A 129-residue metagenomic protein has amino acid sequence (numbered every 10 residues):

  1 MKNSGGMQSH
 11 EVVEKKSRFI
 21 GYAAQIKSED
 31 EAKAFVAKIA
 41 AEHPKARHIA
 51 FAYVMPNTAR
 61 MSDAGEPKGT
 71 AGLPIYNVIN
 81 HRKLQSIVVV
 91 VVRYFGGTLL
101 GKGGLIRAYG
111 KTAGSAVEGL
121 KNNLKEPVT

Functional and structural regions predicted by a protein language model:
M1-T70: C-terminal regulatory domains involved in ligand/effector binding and gene-expression control
K16, A23, D30, I79 (+2 more regions): Solvent-exposed, flexible loop/coil residues
A37-A41, N77-L84, G110-N122: Short, intrinsically disordered, mixed-charge
Y53-V54, Q85-F95: Glycine- and acidic-rich phosphate- and metal-coordinating loops
T58-S62, V92-T98: Short hinge/gating elements
G65-K68, G72-N80, S86, L105-Y109: Conserved mixed alpha/beta catalytic, RNA-binding, or beta-rich assembly cores of soluble enzyme, regulatory
K68-T70, G96-L99: A general structural signal for short secondary-structure boundary/capping elements
V88-V91, T98-T129: Glycine- and Gly-Pro-enriched alpha-helical subdomains that act as flexible, kink-prone "lid/hinge" or packing modules
